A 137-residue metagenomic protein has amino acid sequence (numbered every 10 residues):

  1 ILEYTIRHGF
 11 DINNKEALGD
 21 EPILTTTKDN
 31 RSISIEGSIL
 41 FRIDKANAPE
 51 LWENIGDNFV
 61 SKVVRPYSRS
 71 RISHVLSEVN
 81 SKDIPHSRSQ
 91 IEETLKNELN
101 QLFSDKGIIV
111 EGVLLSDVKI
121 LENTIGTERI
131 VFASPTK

Functional and structural regions predicted by a protein language model:
I1-G9: Short extracytoplasmic
H8-K137: Elongated, amphipathic alpha-helices that form coiled-coils and helical stalk/scaffold elements used
